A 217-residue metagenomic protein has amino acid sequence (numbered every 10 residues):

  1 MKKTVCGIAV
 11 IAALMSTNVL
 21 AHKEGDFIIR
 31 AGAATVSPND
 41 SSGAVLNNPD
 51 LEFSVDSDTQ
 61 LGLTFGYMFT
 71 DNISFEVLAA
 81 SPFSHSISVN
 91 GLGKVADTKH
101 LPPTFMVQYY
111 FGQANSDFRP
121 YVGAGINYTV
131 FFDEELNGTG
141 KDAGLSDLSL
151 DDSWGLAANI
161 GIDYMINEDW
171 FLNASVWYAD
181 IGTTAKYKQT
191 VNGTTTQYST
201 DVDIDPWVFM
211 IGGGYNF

Functional and structural regions predicted by a protein language model:
M1-G25: Cleavable N-terminal export/targeting peptides
L20-T64, G214-N216: Short glycine/proline- and aromatic-enriched beta-strand/turn motifs that initiate or cap beta-hairpins
E24-D26, A33-S37, G66-G138, I204-F217: Gram-negative (and chloroplast) outer-membrane scaffold detector with strong preference for beta-barrel transmembrane
S41-N48, H85-K94, F132-G144, A185-G193: Outer-membrane beta-barrel translocator domains and adjoining extracellular loop/strand segments of Gram-negative
L51-S57, L92-H100, A143-D152, T195-D205: Replace "Gram-negative outer membrane beta-barrel proteins" with "bacterial and organellar outer membrane beta-barrel
T64-M68, F171-N173: Short, conserved structural micro-motifs that define repeat-unit consensus positions and nucleotide-binding loops
S84-S86, D97, N167-F217: Predominantly the C-terminal beta-signal and adjacent terminal strand-loop region of outer-membrane beta-barrel
T104-M106, W154-Y164: Transmembrane beta-barrel strand/turn architecture of Gram-negative outer membrane proteins
